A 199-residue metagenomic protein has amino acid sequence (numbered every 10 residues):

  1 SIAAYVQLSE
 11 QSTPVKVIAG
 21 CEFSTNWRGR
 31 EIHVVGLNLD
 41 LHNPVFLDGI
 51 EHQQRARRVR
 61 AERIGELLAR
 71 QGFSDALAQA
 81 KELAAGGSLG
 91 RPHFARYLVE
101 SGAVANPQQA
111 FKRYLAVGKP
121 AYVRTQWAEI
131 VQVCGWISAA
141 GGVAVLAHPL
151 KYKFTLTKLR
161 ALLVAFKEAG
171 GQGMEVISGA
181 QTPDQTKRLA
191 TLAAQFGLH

Functional and structural regions predicted by a protein language model:
S1-L89, A169, M174-H199: A metal-dependent hydrolase metal-coordination microenvironment
D48, Q109-A110, L156-K158: A short secondary-structure junction signal
E62, P92-R96, V131: Non-catalytic, well-ordered alpha-helical scaffold segments
G65-E66, A95, C134, L163 (+1 more regions): Short glycine-/small-residue-rich flexible loop motifs, especially phosphate/cofactor-binding loops
Q71-T125: Hydrophobic, aromatic-enriched interface-forming segments
Y122, V145-K153, K167-T182: Active-site core of metal-dependent hydrolases
R124-K153, K158-V164: Conserved, well-ordered alpha-helix/loop/beta-strand core segments that scaffold catalytic motifs
